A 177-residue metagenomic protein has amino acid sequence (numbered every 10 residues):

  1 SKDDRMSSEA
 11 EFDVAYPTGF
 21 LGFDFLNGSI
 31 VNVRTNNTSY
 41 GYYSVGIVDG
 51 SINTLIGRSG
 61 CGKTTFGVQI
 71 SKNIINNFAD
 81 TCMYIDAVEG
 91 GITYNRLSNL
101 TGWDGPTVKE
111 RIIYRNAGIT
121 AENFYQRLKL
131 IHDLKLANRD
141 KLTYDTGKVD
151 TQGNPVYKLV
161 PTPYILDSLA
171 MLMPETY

Functional and structural regions predicted by a protein language model:
S1-K109, Y114, Q126-D133: The Walker A/P-loop phosphate-binding site
L21, G118-Y177: Phosphate-binding/switch loop-helix module in NTP-utilizing enzymes
